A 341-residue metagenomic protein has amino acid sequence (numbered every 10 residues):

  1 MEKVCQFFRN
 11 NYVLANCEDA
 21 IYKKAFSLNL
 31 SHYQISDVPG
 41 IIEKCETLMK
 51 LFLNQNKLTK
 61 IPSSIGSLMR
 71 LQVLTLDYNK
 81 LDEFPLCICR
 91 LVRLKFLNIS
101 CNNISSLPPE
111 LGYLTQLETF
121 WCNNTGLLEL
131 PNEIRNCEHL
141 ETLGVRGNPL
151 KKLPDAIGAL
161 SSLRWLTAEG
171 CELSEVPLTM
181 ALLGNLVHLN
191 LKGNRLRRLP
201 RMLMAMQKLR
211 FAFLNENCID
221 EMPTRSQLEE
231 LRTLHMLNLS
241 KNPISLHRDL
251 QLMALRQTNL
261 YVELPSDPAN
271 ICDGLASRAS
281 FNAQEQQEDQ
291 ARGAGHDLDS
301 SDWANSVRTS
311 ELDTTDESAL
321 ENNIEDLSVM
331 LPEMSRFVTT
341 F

Functional and structural regions predicted by a protein language model:
M1-H188, R201, R210-A212, C218-D220 (+1 more regions): The feature captures the LRR N-terminal capping module
